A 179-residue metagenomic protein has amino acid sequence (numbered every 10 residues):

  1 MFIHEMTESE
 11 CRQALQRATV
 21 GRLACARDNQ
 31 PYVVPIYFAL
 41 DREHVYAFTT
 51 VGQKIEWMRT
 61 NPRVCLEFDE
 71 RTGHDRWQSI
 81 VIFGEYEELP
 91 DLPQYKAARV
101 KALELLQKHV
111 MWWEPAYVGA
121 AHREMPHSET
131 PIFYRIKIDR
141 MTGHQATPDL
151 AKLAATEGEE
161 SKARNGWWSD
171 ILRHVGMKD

Functional and structural regions predicted by a protein language model:
F2, W77-D179: Charged, gly/pro-rich active-site loop segments
F2-R22: Short, basic/aromatic recognition patches
A18-T50, L66-E67: Short beta-strand segments
A24-A26, R71, A120-E124: Short, solvent-exposed loop/turn elements at beta->coil junctions and helix N-caps that rim active or binding pockets
T50, D69, A146-P148: Surface loops and adjacent helix of pleckstrin homology
T50-Q53, L106: Short, solvent-exposed aromatic-acidic interface loops
Q53-N61, C65-L89: Helix-adjacent hinge/juxtasegments
